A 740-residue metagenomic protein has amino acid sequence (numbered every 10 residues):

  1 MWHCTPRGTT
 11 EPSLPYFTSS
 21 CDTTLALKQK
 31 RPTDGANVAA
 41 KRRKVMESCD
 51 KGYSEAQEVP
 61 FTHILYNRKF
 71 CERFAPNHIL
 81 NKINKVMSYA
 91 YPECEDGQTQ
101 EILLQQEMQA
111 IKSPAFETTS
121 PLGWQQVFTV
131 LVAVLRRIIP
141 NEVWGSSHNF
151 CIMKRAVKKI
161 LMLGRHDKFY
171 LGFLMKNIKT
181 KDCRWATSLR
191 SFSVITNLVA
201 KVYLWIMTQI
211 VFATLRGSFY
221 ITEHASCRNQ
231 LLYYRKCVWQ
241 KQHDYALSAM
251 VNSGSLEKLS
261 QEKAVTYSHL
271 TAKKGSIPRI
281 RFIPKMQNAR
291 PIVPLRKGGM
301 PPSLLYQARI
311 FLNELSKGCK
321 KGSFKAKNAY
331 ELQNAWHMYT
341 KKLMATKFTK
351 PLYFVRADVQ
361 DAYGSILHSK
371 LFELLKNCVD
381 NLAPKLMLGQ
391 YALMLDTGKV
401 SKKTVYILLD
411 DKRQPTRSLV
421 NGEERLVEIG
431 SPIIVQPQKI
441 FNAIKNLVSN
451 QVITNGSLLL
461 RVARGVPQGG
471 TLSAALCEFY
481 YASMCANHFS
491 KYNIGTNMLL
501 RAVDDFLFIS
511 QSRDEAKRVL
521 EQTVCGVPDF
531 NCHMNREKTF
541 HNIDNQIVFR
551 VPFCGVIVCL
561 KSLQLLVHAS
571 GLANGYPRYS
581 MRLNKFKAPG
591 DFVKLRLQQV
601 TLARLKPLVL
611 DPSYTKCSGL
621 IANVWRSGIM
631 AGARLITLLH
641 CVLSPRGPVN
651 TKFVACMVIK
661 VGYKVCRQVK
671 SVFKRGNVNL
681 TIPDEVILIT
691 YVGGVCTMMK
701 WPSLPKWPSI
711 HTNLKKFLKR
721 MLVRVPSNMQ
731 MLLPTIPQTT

Functional and structural regions predicted by a protein language model:
M1-P467, V672-K674, V678-T740: Conserved two-metal-ion catalytic palm core of "right-hand" nucleic acid polymerases, unifying RNA-dependent RNA
F150, R356, H368, F372 (+8 more regions): Generic preference for well-ordered alpha-helical elements
K274-P278, K350-V355, V462-R464, Q468 (+5 more regions): Core residues of folded domains in eukaryotic genome-function proteins
S316-K317, K321, T346, A383-P384 (+4 more regions): Active-site palm subdomain of RNA-directed nucleic acid polymerases
K385, V519-E521, G526, F530-H533 (+1 more regions): Catalytic lobes of large eukaryotic enzymes
L388-M394, M498-L500, T523-V524, E537-D544: Short amphipathic alpha-helical segments embedded in low-complexity Lys/Glu-rich regions
R464, C525-H533, N542-T740: Active-site and adjacent loop segments of nucleotide-processing enzymes that use two-metal-ion phosphate chemistry
G469, S473: Short, conserved phosphate/pyrophosphate- and ester-handling motifs at nucleotide-, phospho-/glycolipid
